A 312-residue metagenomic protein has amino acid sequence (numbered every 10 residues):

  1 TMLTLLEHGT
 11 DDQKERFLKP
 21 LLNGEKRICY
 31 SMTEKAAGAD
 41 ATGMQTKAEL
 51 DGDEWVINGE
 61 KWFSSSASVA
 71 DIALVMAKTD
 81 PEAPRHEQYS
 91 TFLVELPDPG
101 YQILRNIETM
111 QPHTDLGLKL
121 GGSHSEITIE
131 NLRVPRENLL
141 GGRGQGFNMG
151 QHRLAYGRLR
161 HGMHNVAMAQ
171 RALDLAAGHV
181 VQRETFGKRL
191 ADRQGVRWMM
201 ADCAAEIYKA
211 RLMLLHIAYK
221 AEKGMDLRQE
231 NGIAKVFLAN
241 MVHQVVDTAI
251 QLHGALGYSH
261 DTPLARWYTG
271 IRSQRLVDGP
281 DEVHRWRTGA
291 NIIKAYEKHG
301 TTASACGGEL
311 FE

Functional and structural regions predicted by a protein language model:
T1-M2: Well-ordered alpha-helical segments within folded domains of soluble proteins
Q13-E15, K19-D174, G178, K188 (+2 more regions): FAD-binding core of flavoproteins
Y89, H124, G144, Y156 (+5 more regions): Active-site lining segments that contact anionic ligands and/or coordinate catalytic metals
Y156, M163, Q194-A204, G232-K235 (+1 more regions): Extended, low-aromatic, Leu/Ala- and acidic/polar-enriched alpha-helical coiled-coil segments that form the periplasmic
A177-A191, A204-F237, I250-Y258: C-terminal helix-coil-helix/basic helical segment that borders enzyme active sites and/or dimer interfaces and provides
M225, G232-E312: Alpha-helix capping/hinge segments and adjacent helical runs
